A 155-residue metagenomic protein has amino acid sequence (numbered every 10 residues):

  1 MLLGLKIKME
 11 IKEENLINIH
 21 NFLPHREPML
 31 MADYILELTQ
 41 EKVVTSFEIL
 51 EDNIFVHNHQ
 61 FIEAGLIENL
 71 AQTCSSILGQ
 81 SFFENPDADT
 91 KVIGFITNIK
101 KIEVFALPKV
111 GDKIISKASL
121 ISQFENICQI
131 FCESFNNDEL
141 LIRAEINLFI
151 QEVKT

Functional and structural regions predicted by a protein language model:
L2-G4, K8-I11, V44, S76-Q80 (+1 more regions): HotDog/MaoC-like acyl-thioester-processing domains
I11-E13, I77-I115: Hydrophobic beta-strand-centered segment that forms part of the acyl-chain substrate-binding groove
L16-R26, D87-K91: Short aromatic-glycine motifs in intrinsically disordered, low-complexity regions
R26-I62: Catalytic strand-loop segment that frames the active site of acyl-thioester-processing enzymes
M29-M31, I96, I114-I115, C128: Hydrophobic core residues within well-ordered beta-strands of beta-rich domains
D33-E37, K101, R143: Extracellular/lumenal ectodomain signal focusing on beta-strand-rich modules and carbohydrate-recognition contexts
D33-L36, F105, S119-I121: Conserved positions in beta-strands of structured domains
I35, I62-D87: Active-site helix/loop of acyl-thioester processing domains in fatty-acid/polyketide metabolism, spanning hotdog-fold
